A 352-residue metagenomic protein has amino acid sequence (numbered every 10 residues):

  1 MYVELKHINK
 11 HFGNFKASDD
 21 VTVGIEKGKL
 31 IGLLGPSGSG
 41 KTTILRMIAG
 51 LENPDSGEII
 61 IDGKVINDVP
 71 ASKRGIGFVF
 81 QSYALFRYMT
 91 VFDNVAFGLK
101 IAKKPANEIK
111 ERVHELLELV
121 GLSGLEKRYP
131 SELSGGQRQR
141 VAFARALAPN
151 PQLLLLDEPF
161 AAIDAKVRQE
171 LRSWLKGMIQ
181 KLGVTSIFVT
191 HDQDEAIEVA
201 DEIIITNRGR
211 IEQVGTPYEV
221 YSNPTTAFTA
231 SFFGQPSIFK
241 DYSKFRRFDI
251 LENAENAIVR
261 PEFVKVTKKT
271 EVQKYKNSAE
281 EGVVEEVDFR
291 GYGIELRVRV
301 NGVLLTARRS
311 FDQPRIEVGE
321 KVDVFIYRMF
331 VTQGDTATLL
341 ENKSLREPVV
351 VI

Functional and structural regions predicted by a protein language model:
L30, A71-G77, Q81-T225: ABC ATPase nucleotide-binding domains
L34-P36: The feature captures the beta-strand-to-loop junction immediately N-terminal to the Walker
T42-L45, V141: ABC ATPase nucleotide-binding domain helices that frame the ATP-binding cleft
A49: Helix-to-loop junction immediately C-terminal to a conserved catalytic motif
G57-V65: Conserved ABC transporter NBD signature motif
S237-V287, F311-I352: Glycine/charge-rich catalytic "coupling/switch" loops of P-loop NTPases
